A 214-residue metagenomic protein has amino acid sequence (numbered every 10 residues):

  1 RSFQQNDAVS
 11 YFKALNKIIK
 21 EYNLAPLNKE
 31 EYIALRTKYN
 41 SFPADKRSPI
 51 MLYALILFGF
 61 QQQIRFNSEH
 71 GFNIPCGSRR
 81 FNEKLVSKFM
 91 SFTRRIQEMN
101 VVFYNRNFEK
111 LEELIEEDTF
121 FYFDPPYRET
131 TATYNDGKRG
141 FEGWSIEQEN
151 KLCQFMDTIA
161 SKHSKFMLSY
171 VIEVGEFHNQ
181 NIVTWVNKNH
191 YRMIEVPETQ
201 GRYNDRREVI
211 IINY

Functional and structural regions predicted by a protein language model:
R1-E98: Class I S-adenosyl-L-methionine-dependent methyltransferase module
I50, E98-M99, K188, R206: Sequence-level motif detector for i,i+2 pairs with an aromatic at +2
F58, Y127-R128: Short glycine-rich anion-binding loops that position phosphate/pyrophosphate groups of nucleotides and phosphorylated
V101-R106: Conserved SAM-binding strand-loop segment of SAM-dependent methyltransferases
E109-T119, R128-Y214: Class I S-adenosyl-L-methionine
